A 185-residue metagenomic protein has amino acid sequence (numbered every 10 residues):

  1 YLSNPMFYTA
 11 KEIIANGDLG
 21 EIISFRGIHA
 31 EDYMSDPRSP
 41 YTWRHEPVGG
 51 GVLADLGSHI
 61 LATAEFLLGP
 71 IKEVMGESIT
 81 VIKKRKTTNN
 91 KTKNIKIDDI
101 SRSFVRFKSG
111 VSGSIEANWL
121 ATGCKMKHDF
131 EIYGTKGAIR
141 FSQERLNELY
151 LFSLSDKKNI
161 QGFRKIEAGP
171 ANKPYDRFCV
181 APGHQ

Functional and structural regions predicted by a protein language model:
L2-I95, L149: Predominantly a Rossmann-like dinucleotide-binding segment in NAD(P)-dependent oxidoreductases
L19, R106-S109: A short, structured loop/turn motif at beta-sheet edges
E31, T80, W119-A121, R145 (+1 more regions): Flexible, active-site-proximal loop/turn residues at the rims of small-molecule/cofactor binding pockets and catalytic
G49-V52, N118, V180-Q185: Active-site rim elements
S58, A117-K125, H184: Glycine-rich phosphate/pyrophosphate-binding beta-alpha loops
K83-N94, R102-F107, F130-E131, K136-Q185: C-terminal glycine/acidic-rich active-site capping loop/insertion
I95-I97, V111, C124-H128: Glycine/proline-rich active-site loop of Rossmann-fold NAD(P)-dependent oxidoreductases
S112-S114, A138: Short, mixed charged/polar active-site loops that provide acid/base catalysis or chelate metal/phosphate cofactors
